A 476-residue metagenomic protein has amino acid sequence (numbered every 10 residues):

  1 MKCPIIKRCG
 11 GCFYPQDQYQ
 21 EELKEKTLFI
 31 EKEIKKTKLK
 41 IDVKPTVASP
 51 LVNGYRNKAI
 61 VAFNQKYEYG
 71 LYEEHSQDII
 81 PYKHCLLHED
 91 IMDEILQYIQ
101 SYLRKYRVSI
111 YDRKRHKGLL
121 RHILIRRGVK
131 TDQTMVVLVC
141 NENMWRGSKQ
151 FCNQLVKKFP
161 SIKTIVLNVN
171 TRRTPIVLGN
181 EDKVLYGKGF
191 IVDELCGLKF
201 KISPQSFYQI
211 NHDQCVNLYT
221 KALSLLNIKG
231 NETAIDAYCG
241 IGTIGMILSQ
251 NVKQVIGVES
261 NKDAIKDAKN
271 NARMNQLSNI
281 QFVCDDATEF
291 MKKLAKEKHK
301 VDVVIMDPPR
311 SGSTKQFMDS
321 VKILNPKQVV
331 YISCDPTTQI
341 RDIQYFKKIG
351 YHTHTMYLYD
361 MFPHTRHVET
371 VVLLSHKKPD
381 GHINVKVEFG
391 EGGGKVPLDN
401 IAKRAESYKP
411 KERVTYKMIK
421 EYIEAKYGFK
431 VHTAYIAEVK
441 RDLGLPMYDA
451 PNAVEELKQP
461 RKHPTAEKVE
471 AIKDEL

Functional and structural regions predicted by a protein language model:
K2-Q18, I241: Local cysteine-cluster metal-coordination motifs and their immediate loop/turn environment, predominantly Fe-S cluster
F13-D112, H116, I125, K130 (+1 more regions): Extended interfacial segments that mediate partner engagement and assembly in macromolecular machines
P81, I125, T131-N141, K199-S203 (+1 more regions): Short, aliphatic-rich beta-strand segments
G147, N153-Y408: Rossmann-like S-adenosyl-L-methionine
R413, P460-L476: Phospho-regulated, low-complexity intrinsically disordered regions of nuclear gene-regulatory and chromatin-associated
T415-Y427, A437-L443: DNA-recognition alpha helix
M447-P460: Short Lys/Arg-enriched helix C-cap and helix-to-coil transition segments that create basic nucleic-acid-contact patches
